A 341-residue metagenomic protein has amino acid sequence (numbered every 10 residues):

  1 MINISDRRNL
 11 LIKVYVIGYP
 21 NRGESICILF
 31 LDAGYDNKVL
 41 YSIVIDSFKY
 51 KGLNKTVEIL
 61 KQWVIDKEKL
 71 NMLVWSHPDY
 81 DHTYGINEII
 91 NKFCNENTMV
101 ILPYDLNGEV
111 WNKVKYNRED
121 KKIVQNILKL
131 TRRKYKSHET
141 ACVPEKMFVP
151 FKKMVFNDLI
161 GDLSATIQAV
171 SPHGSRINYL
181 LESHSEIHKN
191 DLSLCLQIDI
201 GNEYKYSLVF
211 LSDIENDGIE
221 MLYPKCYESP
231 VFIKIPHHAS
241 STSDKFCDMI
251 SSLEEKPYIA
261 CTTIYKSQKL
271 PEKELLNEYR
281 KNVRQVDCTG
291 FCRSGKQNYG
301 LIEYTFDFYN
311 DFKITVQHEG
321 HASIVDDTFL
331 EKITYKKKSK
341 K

Functional and structural regions predicted by a protein language model:
M1-E68, T140-F232, S240, G300-K341: Core dinuclear metal-dependent hydrolase active-site scaffold
Y35, T98-V100, G108, I123 (+2 more regions): Low-complexity, compositionally biased segments
N54-M72, P78-E88, N95-P103, N107-V114 (+1 more regions): Cap/insert and terminal regions of metallo-dependent hydrolase folds
V57, K61, I90, C94 (+4 more regions): Residue-level detector of alpha-helical secondary structure
L106-H138: Active-site neighborhood of divalent metal-dependent phosphoester bond hydrolases
K129-T131, S164, I250: Compositionally biased amphipathic helical and low-complexity segments enriched in hydrophobic
Y135-M147, R284-C288: Short secondary-structure junctions
